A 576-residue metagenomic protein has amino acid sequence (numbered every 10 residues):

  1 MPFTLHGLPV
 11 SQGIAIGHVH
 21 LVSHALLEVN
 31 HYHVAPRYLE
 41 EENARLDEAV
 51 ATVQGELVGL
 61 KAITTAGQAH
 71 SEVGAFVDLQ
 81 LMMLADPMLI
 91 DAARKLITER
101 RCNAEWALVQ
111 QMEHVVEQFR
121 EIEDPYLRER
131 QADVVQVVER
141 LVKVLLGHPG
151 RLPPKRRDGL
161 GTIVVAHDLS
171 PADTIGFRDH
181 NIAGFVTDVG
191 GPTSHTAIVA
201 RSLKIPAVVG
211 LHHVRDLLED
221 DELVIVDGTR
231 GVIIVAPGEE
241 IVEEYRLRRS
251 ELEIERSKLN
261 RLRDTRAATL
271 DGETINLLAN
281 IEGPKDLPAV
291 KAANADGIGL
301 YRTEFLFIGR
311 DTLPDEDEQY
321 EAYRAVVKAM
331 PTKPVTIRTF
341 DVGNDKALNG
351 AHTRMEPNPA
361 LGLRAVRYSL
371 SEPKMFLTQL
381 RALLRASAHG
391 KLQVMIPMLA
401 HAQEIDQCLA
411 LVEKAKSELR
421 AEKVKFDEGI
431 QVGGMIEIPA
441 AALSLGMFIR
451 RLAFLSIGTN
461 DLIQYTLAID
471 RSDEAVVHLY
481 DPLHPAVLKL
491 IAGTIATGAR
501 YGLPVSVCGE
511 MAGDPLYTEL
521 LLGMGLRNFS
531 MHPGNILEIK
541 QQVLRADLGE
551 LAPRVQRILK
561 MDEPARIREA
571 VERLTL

Functional and structural regions predicted by a protein language model:
M1-A329, V335-V342, Y368, E372-L380 (+6 more regions): Non-catalytic, soluble scaffold/interaction modules
R256-L576: Conserved alpha/beta-domain cores
